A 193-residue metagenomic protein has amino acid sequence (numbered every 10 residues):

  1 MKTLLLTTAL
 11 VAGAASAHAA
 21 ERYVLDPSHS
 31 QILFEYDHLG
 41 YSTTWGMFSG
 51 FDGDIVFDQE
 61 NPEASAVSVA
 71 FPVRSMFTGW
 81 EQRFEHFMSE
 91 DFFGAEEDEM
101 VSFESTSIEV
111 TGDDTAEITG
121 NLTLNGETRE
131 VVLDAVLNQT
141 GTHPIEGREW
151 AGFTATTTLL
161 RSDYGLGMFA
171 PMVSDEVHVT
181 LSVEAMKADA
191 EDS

Functional and structural regions predicted by a protein language model:
M1-A19: Gram-negative bacterial Sec-dependent N-terminal signal peptides
A19-S193: Low-complexity, acidic/polar, glycine-enriched regions of mature
